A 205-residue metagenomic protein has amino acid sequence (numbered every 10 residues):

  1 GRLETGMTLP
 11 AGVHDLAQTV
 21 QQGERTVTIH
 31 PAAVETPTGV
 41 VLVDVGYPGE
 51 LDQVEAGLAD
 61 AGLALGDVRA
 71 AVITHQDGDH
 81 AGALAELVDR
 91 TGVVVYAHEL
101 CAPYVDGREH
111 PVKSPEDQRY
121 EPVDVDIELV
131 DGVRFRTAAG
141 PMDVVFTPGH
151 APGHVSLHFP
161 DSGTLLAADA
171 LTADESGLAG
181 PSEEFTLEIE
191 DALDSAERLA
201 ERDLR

Functional and structural regions predicted by a protein language model:
E4-A61, S156-A168, T172-A173: Conserved beta-strand hairpin/beta-sheet module of binuclear metal-dependent hydrolase folds, prominently
L9-V20, V112-D117, A138-G140: Short Pro/Gly-enriched beta-strand edge/turn motifs at strand-loop
V34, D44, V54, H75 (+7 more regions): Divalent metal-coordination and catalytic microenvironments
G39, L100, V133, G140-M142 (+1 more regions): Well-ordered beta-strand scaffold positions
P48-G49, P141-P148, P152-R205: Metallo-beta-lactamase
G49-Q53, G57-R134: Active-site HxH/HxHxD metal-binding segment of metal-dependent hydrolases
D126-A139, V144-P148: Internal catalytic-core helix/loop-beta-alpha segment that presents or stabilizes conserved functional determinants
